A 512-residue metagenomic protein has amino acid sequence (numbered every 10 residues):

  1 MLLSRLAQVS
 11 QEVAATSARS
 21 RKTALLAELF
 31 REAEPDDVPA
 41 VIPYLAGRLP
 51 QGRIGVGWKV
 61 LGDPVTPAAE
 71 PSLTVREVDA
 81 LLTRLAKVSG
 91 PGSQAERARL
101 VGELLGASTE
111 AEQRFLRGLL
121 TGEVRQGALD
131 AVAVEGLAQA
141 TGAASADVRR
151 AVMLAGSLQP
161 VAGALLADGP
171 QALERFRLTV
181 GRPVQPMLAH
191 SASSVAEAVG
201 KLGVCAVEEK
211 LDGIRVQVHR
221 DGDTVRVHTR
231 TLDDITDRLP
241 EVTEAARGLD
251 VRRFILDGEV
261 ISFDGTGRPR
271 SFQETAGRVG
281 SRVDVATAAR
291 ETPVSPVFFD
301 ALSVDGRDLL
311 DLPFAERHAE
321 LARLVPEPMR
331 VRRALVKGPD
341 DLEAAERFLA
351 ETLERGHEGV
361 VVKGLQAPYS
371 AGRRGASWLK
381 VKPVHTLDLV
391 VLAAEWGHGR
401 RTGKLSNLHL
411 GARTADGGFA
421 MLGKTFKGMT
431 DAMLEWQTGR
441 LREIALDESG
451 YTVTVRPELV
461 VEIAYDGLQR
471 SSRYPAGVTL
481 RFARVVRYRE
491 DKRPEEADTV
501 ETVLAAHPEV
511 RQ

Functional and structural regions predicted by a protein language model:
M1-G338, G411-M421, T425, S449-Y451 (+2 more regions): N-terminal nucleic-acid-engaging modules of covalent nucleotidyltransferase systems
R21, D36, A111, A376 (+3 more regions): Short, well-structured alpha-helical interface segments that form or flank functional binding sites
I42, M187-T231, M329-D447, I463-A464 (+1 more regions): Nucleic-acid 5′ end/cap handling module spanning
V242, V260-G265, S271-F272, L434-L468: Surface-exposed, charged, gly/pro-rich loop-and-adjacent secondary-structure segments at domain edges
I255, N407, V460: Extracellular structured ligand-interaction cores
V294, E458-L459, A483: Short glycine-/polar-rich loops that comprise or flank the Walker A/P-loop and associated switch/sensor motifs
